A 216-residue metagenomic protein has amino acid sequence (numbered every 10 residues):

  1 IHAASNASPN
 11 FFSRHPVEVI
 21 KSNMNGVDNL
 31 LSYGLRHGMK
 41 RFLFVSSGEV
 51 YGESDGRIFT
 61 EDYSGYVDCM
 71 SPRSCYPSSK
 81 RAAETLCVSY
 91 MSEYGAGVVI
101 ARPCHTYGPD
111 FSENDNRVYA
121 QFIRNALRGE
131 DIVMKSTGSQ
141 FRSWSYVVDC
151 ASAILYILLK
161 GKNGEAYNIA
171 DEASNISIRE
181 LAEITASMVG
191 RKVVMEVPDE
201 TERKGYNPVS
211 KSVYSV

Functional and structural regions predicted by a protein language model:
A3-A7, S46-S47: Conserved NAD(P)H cofactor-binding loop of Rossmann-fold oxidoreductase domains
A4-S5, G34, A83, A153: Small-residue (primarily alanine) positions within well-ordered alpha-helices, especially packing/interaction faces
N6, H15, Y33, H37 (+4 more regions): Generic structural signal for alpha-helix termini and adjacent loop/cap motifs
F12-S13, G65-S71, V98-D110, Q121-S145 (+2 more regions): A conserved pocket-lining segment of Rossmann-fold NAD(P)-dependent short-chain dehydrogenase/reductase
R14-S32, R36, K40-R41, V50-A101 (+2 more regions): Catalytic helix-loop patch of NAD(P)-dependent Rossmann-fold dehydrogenases
A82, L86, Y90, F122 (+2 more regions): Hydrophobic alpha-helix immediately C-terminal to the catalytic Tyr-X-X-X-Lys motif of short-chain
A126-V216: C-terminal substrate-binding subdomain of Rossmann-fold SDR/epimerase-dehydratase oxidoreductases
